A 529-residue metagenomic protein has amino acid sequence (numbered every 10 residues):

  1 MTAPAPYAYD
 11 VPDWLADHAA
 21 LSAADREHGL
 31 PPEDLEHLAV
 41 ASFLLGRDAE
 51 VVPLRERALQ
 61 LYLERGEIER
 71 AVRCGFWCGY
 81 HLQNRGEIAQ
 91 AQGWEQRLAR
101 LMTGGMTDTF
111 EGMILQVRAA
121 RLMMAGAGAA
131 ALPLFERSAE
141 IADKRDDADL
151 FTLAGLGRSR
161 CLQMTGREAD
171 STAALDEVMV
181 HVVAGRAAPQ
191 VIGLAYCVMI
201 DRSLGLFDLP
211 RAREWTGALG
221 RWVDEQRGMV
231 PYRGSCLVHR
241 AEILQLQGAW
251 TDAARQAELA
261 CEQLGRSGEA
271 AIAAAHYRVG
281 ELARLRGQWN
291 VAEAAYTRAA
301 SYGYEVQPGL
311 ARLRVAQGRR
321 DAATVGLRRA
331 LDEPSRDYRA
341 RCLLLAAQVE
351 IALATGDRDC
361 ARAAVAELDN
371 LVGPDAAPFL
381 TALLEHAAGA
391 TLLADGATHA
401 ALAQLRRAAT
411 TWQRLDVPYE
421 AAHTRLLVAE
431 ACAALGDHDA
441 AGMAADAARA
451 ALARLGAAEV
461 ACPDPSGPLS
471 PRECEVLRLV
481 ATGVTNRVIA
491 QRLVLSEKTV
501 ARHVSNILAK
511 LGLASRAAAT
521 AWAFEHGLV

Functional and structural regions predicted by a protein language model:
M1-R57, L61-R65, R70-G75, L134 (+4 more regions): Extended alpha-helical scaffolding segments used for macromolecular assembly and cargo binding
T2-Y7, E33-D48, V72-I88, F110-A127 (+8 more regions): Tandem amphipathic alpha-helical repeat scaffolds
V11-W14, D48, I68, I88 (+11 more regions): TPR-repeat structural position
H18-R26, E56-G66, Y80, Q96-G104 (+10 more regions): Amphipathic alpha-helical segments of tetratricopeptide repeats
H28-P31, L35, D48, R65-I68 (+13 more regions): Inter-repeat boundary and helix-capping residues of tandem alpha-helical solenoids
D357, A363-A364, V372, P378 (+8 more regions): Linker/hinge segments immediately adjacent to helix-turn-helix/homeobox DNA-binding domains
A394, A403, D446, C462-A514 (+1 more regions): Helix-turn-helix DNA-binding segment
